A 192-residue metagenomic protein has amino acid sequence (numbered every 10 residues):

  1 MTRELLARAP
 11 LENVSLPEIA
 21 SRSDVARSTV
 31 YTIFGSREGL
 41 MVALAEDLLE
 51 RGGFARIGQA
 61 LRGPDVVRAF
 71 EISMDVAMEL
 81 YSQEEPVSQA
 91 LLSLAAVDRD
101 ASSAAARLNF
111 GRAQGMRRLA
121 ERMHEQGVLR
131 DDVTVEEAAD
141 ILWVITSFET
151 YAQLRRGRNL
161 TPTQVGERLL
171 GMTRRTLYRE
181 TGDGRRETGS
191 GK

Functional and structural regions predicted by a protein language model:
M1-L6, A77: Short hydrophobic clusters on alpha-helical segments that form packing/core surfaces in small helical domains
M1-R3, I19, T29, L44-L48 (+2 more regions): Generic hydrophobic, amphipathic alpha-helix propensity
L5-G39, A43: Helix-turn-helix
R8, E12, L44-V67, V128: Short, flexible, glycine-rich and Lys/Arg-enriched loop motifs at helix boundaries that contact anionic partners
F34, S93-D98: Short helix-capping/turn signature of helix-turn-helix
R37, A43, R56-Q83, N109 (+1 more regions): Hydrophobic alpha-helical connector segments
D75, E79-L92, D100-Q126, E136-D140 (+2 more regions): Amphipathic alpha-helical packing segments from all-alpha helical-bundle domains
H124-M172, E180-E187, K192: Hydrophobic/aromatic-rich alpha-helical bundle segments in the mid-to-C-terminal region
